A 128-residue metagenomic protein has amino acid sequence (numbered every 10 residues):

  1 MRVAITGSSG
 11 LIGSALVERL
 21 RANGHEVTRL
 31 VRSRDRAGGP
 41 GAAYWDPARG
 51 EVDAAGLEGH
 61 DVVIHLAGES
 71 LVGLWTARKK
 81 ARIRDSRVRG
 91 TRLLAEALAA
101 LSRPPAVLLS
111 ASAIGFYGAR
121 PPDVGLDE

Functional and structural regions predicted by a protein language model:
R2, E26, V107: Residues at the starts of beta-strands that form the adenosine-phosphate
V3-N23: N-terminal Rossmann NAD(P)H-binding glycine-rich loop of SDR-like oxidoreductase domains
T6, L30, V63-A67, L108-I114: SDR active-site strand-loop-helix element
A15-L16, G39, L74-W75, G118-P121: Short glycine-/acidic-enriched loop or helix-start segments at secondary-structure transitions that form or flank
H25-R32: Conserved glycine-rich Rossmann-like NAD(P)H-binding loop of the short-chain dehydrogenase/reductase
D35-G39, A43-L93: NAD(P)H-binding glycine-rich loop region in Rossmannoid oxidoreductase-like domains and their noncatalytic homologs
R92-E128: Conserved Rossmann-fold NAD(P)-dependent oxidoreductase catalytic core, especially the SDR/UDP-sugar
